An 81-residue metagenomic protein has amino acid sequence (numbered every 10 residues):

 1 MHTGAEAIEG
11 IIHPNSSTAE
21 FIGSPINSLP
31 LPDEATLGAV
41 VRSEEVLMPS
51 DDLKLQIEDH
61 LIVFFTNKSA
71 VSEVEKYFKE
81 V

Functional and structural regions predicted by a protein language model:
M1-V81: Cytosolic regulatory domains of K+ homeostasis systems
